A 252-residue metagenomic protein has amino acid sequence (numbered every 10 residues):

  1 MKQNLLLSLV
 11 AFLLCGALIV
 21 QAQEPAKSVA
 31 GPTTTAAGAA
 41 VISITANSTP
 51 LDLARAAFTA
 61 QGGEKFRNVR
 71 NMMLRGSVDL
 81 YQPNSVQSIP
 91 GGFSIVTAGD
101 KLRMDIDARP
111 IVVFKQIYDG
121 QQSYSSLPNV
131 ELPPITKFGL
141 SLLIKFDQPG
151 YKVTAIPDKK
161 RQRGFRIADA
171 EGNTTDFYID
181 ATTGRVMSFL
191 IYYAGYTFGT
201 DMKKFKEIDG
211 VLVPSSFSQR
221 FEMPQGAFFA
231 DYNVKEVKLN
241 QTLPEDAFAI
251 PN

Functional and structural regions predicted by a protein language model:
M1-L9: Bacterial N-terminal signal peptides that target proteins for export
S8-A17: Bacterial N-terminal signal peptides
V20-A22: Boundary at the C-terminal end of the N-terminal hydrophobic targeting segment
E24-A36: N-terminal propeptides/low-complexity segments immediately following signal peptides in secreted or periplasmic proteins
G38-A46, P50-N129: N-terminal mature ectodomain segment of secretory-pathway/periplasmic proteins
G120-Q148: Acidic/charged, solvent-exposed loop-and-adjacent secondary-structure segments enriched in E/D, K/R, S/T, and G/P
I144-I156, A194-T200: A short, amphipathic edge element
R161-P251: Gly/Pro-enriched, hydrophobic low-complexity segments that function as extracytoplasmic propeptides/linkers
